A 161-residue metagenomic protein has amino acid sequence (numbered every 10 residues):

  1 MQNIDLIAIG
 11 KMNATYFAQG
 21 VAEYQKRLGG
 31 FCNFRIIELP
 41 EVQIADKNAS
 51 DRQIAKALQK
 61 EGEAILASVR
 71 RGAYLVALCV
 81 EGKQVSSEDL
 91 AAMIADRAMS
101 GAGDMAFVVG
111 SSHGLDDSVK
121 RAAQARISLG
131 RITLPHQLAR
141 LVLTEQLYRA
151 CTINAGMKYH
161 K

Functional and structural regions predicted by a protein language model:
M1-L28: N-terminal beta1-alpha1 ligand-phosphate binding loop
L6, V76, G110, L143: Conserved RecA-like P-loop NTPase ATPase core
I7, R35-I37: General small-molecule cofactor/ligand-binding pocket signal
M12, V80-K83, S111-G114: Short glycine-rich anion-binding loops that position phosphate/pyrophosphate groups of nucleotides and phosphorylated
C32, G72-A73, A123: Short, well-ordered alpha-helix to beta-strand connector turns
I36, L75-A77, R126: Conserved beta-strand scaffold positions in the cores of enzyme catalytic domains, especially in NTP/NDP-utilizing
P40-M105: S-adenosyl-L-methionine/SAH cofactor-binding core of RNA-modifying enzymes
H113, D117-K161: Structured adenosyl-cofactor binding patch, chiefly the S-adenosyl-L-methionine
